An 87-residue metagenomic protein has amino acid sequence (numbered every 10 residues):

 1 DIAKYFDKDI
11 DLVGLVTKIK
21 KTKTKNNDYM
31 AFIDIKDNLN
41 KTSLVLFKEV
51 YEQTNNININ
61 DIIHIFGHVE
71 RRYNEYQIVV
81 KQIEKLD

Functional and structural regions predicted by a protein language model:
D1-T22: OB-fold nucleic-acid-binding modules
I10-L12, A31, I63: Hydrophobic core residues within well-ordered beta-strands of beta-rich domains
D11-L15, F66-H68, V79: Residues located in well-ordered beta-strands
T22-E49: OB-fold (S1/OB) nucleic-acid-binding surfaces
T22-T24, H68-R72: Short beta-strand micro-motifs enriched in acidic
T24-Y29, N56-I59, Q77: Short glycine/proline-enriched turns and hinge-like loops at secondary-structure junctions
E49-F66: Short nucleic-acid-contacting surface segments enriched for D/E, G, S/T with interspersed K/R
E70-D87: OB-fold/S1-family single-stranded nucleic acid-binding modules
